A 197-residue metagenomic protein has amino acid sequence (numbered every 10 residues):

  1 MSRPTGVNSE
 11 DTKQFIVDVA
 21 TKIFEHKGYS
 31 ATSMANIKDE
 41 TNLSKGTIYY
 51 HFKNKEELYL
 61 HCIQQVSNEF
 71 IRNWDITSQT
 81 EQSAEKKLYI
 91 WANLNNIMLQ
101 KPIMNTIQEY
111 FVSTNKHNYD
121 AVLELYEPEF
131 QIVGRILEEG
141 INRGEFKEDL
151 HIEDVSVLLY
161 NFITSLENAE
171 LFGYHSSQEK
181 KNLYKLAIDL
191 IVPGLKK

Functional and structural regions predicted by a protein language model:
M1, K86, I90, L94-I97 (+7 more regions): C-terminal peripheral helix-coil segments that are non-catalytic and often amphipathic
M1-K27, T32-L43, E57: Basic, helix-initiating cap at the start of DNA-binding domains
T41-F52: Short hydrophobic/aromatic patch on the recognition helix
L58-V66: Alpha-helical DNA-contacting segments of helix-turn-helix folds
H61, R72-K101, I152-L159: Hydrophobic alpha-helical connector segments
Q65, E69, I76, A121-P128: Short, solvent-exposed amphipathic helices
N96-G134, E145: Short secondary-structure transition hinges
